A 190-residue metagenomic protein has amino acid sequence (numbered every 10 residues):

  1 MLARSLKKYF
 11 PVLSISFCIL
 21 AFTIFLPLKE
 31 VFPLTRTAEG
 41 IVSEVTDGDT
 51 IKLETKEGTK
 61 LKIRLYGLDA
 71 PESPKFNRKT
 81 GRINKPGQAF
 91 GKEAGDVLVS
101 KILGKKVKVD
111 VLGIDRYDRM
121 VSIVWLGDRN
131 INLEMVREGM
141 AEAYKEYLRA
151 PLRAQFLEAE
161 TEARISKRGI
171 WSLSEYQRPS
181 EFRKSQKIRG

Functional and structural regions predicted by a protein language model:
M1-F10: N-terminal Lys/Arg-rich, disordered targeting/topogenic segments
P11-I24: Hydrophobic membrane-insertion alpha-helices, especially the h-region of bacterial N-terminal signal peptides
P27, I63, P86, R119 (+4 more regions): Short, surface-exposed, charged/polar-biased interaction segments
L28-E146: Electropositive
Y147-G190: N-terminal targeting pre-sequences for secretion and organelle import
